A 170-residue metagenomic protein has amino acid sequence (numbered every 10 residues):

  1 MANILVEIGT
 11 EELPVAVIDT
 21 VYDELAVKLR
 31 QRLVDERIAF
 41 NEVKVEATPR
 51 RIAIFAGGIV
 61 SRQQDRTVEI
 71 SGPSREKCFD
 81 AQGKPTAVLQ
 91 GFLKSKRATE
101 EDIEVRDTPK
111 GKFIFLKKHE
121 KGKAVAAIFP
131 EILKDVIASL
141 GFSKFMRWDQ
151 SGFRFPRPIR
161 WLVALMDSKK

Functional and structural regions predicted by a protein language model:
M1-K170: Long, basic N-terminal domains or extensions that often function in RNA/ssDNA interaction or organelle/cellular
